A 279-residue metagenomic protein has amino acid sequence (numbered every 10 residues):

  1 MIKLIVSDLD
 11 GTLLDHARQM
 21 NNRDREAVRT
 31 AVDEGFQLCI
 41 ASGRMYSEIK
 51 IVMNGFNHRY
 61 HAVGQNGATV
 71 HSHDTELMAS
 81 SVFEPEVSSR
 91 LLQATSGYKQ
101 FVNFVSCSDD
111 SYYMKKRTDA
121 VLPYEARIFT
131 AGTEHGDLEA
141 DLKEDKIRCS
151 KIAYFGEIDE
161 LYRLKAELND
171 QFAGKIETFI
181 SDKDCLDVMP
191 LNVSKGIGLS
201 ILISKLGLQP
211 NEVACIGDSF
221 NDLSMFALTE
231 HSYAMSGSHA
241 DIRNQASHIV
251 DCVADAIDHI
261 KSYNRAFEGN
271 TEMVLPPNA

Functional and structural regions predicted by a protein language model:
M1-L4, N21, D187-A279: Mg2+-dependent phosphoryl-transfer enzymes with acidic/Ser/Thr/Gly-rich catalytic loops
R18-F36, E84-V87, A131-G132, G136-D137 (+3 more regions): Short, acidic loop-to-helix structural element flanking the phosphoryl-transfer center in phosphate-processing enzymes
Q19-V121: Active-site phosphate-binding/coordination module
A31, N66, I152, F226 (+1 more regions): Residue-level signal for inorganic ion chemistry
L38, V102-F104, T178, S232 (+1 more regions): Hydrophobic beta-strand scaffold residues
I49-M53, L164, L168, I242: Hydrophobic packing residues within well-ordered alpha-helices of enzyme cores
F56-H58, N66, Q171-G174, L228-T229 (+1 more regions): Short, structured coil segments at secondary-structure junctions
A94, Q100-I216: Conserved acidic, metal-coordinating active-site core of Asp-based, Mg2+-dependent phosphoryl-transfer enzymes
